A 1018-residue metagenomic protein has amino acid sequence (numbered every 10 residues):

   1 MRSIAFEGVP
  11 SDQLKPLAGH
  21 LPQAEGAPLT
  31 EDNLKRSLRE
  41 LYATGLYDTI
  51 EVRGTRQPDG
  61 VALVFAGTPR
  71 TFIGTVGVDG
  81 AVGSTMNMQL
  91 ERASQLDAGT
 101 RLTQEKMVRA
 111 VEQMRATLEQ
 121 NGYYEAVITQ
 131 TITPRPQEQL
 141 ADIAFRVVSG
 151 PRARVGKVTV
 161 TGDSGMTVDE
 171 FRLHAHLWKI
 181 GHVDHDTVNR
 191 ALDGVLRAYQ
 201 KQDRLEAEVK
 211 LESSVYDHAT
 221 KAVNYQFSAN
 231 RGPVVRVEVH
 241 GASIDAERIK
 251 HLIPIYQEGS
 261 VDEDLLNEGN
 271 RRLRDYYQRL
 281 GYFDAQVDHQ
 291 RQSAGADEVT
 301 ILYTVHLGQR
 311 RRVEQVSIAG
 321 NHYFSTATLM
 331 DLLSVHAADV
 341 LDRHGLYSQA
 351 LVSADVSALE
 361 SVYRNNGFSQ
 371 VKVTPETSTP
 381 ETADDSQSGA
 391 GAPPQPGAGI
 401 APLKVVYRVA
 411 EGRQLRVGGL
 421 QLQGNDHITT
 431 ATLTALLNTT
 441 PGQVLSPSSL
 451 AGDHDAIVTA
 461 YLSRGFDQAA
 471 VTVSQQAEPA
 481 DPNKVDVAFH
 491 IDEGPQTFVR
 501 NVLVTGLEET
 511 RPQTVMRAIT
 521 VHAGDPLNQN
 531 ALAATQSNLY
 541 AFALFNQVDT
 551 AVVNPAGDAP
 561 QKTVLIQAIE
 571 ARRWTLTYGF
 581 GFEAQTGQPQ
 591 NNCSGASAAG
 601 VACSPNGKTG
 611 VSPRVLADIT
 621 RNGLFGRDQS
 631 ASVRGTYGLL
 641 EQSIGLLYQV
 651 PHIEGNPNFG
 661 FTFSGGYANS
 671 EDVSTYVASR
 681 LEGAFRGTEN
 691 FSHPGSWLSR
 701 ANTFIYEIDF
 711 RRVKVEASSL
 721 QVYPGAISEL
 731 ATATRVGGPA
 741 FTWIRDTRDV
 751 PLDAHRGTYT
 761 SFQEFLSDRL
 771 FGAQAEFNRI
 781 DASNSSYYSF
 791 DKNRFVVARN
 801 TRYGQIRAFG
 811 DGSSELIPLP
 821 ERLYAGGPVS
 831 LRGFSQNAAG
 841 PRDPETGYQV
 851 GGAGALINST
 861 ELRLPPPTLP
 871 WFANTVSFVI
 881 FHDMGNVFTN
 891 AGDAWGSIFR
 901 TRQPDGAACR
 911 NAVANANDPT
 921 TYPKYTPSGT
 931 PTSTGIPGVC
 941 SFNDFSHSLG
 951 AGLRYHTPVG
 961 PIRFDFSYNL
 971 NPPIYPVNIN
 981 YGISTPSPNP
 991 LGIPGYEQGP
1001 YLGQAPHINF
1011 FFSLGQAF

Functional and structural regions predicted by a protein language model:
M1-C603, S612-D618, S632-V650, I780-S783 (+2 more regions): Periplasmic polypeptide-binding modules associated with outer-membrane biogenesis and secretion
T133-R135, V215-D217, R291-S293, L351 (+18 more regions): Outer-membrane beta-barrel proteins
E208, Q286, K372, A470 (+17 more regions): Residue-level detector of the transmembrane beta-barrel scaffold of outer-membrane proteins
A541, T563-V564, T575-K608, E707-H947 (+3 more regions): C-terminal outer-membrane beta-barrel translocator/porin domains of Gram-negative envelope proteins and their
N546, W574-L576, G623-A631, I653-G660 (+5 more regions): Repeated loop/turn-to-beta-strand initiation elements of outer-membrane beta-barrel proteins
E583-Q585, T609-S612, V633-I644, S670-A678 (+2 more regions): Solvent-exposed loop/turn segments connecting transmembrane beta-strands in outer-membrane beta-barrel proteins
V615-G623, Q642-N656, F661-F663, L681-F691 (+7 more regions): Feature captures outer-membrane beta-barrel proteins of Gram-negative bacteria and organelles
L640-A733: Transmembrane beta-barrel wall of Gram-negative outer-membrane proteins
